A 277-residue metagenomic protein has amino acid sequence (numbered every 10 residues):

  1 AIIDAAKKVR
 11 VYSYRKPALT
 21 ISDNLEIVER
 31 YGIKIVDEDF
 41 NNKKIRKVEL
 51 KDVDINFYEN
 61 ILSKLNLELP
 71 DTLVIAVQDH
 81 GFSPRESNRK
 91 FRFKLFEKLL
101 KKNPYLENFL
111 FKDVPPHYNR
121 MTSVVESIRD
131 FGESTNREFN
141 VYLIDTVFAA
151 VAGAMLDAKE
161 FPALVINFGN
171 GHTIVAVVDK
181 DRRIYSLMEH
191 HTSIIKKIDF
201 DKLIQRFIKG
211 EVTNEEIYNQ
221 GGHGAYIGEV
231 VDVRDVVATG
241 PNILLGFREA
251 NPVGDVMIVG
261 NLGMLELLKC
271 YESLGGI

Functional and structural regions predicted by a protein language model:
A1-A163, H190-K197, T213-I277: Nucleotide/phosphate-binding catalytic cleft detector across ATP-hydrolyzing and phosphate-transferring enzymes
Y12, V74, I174-V177, S186: Ordered hydrophobic segments in well-structured contexts
E138, H172, R182-Y185, V233: A broad structural signal for short, well-ordered beta-strand segments within beta-sheet-rich domains
E160-K180: Gly/Thr-rich phosphate-binding beta-strand-loop-beta motif of the actin/hexokinase/Hsp70
A176-K202: Catalytic or ion-translocation cores adjacent to nucleophile or general acid/base/metal-coordination motifs in diverse
F207-V212: Flavin-binding catalytic cores
